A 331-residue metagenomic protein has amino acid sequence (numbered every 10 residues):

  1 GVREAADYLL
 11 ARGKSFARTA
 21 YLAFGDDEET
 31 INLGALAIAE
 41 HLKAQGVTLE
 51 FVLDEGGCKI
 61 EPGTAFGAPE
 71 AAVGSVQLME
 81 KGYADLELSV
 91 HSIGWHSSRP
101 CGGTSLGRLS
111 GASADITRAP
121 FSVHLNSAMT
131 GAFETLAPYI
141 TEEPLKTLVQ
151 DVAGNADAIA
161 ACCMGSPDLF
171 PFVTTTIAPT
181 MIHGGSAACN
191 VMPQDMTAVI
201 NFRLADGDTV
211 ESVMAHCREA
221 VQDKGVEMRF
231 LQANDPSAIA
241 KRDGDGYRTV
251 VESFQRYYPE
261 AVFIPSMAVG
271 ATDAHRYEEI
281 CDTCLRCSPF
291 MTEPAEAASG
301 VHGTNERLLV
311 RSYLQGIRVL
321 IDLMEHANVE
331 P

Functional and structural regions predicted by a protein language model:
G1-N32, L86-V90, R99-P120, I200 (+1 more regions): Alpha-helical metal-binding/catalytic segments enriched in His/Glu/Asp
G1-S75: Acidic/histidine-rich catalytic neighborhood of metal-dependent amide-processing enzymes
A17, L33, V47-T48, P69-A71 (+3 more regions): Short, solvent-exposed loop/turn segments at the edges of secondary structure
G56-G57, E70-D85, C287-A298: Flexible glycine/proline-rich, aromatic-decorated loop/lid segments
I60-P62, S122-A187, Q194-D195, D206 (+2 more regions): An extended, acidic, His-containing surface patch that forms the Zn2+-binding/catalytic region of metallohydrolases
P69-A72, S89-H96: Flexible glycine/proline-enriched surface loops and loop-helix/loop-strand junctions
G103, A112, E211-V221: Short amphipathic alpha-helices in soluble, non-transmembrane regions that often serve as interface/regulatory elements
I116-P120, C217-V226: A common structural junction motif
